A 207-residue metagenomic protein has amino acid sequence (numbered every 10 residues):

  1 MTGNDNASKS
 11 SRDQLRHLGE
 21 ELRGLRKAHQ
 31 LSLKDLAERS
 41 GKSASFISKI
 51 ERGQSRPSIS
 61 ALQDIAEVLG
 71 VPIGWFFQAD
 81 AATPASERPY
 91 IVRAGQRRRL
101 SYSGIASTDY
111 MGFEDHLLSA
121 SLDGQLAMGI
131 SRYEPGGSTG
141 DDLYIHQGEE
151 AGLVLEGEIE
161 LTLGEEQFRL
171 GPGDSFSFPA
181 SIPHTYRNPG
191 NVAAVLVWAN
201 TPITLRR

Functional and structural regions predicted by a protein language model:
E20-A37: Short basic helix-loop element that most often maps to the first helix and adjoining turn of HTH DNA-binding modules
R26, L36, A61-L69, W75-F77: Hydrophobic micro-packing sites on short alpha-helices
G41-P57: Recognition helix of helix-turn-helix/homeodomain-like DNA-binding domains that insert into the DNA major groove
Q96-D142, A199-N200: A short glycine-rich, His/Asp/Glu-containing loop-to-beta-strand
M128-S131, S177, N191-R207: A short hydrophobic beta-strand segment most commonly corresponding to one strand of the jelly-roll/cupin
I130-E134, Y144-L161: Short, conserved beta-strand element in jelly-roll/cupin
L161-T162, H184-G190: Short beta-strand His + acidic residue motifs that chelate non-heme Fe in jelly-roll/DSBH and cupin folds
G164-P179: Short acidic-glycine-tyrosine-enriched beta hairpin
